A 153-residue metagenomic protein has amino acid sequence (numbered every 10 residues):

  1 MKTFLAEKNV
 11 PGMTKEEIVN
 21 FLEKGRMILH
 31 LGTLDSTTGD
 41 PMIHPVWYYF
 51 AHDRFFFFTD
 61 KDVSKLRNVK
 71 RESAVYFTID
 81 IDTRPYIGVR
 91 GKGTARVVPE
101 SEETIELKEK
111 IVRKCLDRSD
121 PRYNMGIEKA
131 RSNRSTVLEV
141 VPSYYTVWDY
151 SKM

Functional and structural regions predicted by a protein language model:
M1-M13, V89-M153: Charged, gly/pro-rich active-site loop segments
T3-T37: Short, conserved active-site entrance elements at the starts or edges of catalytic domains
I18, M27, I87, R134-T136: A generic secondary-structure signal marking the coil-to-beta-strand transition
L22-E23, K70-R71, R131: Alpha-helix boundary recognition
R26-K61, V69, V75-I79, V89-R90: Short beta-strand segments
T37-D40, T83-P85, E128-S132: A short beta-turn/loop motif at secondary-structure boundaries
D60-S64, C115: Short, solvent-exposed aromatic-acidic interface loops
V63-L66, R84: Short, surface-exposed beta-strand-loop junctions and turns on beta-sheet-rich folds
